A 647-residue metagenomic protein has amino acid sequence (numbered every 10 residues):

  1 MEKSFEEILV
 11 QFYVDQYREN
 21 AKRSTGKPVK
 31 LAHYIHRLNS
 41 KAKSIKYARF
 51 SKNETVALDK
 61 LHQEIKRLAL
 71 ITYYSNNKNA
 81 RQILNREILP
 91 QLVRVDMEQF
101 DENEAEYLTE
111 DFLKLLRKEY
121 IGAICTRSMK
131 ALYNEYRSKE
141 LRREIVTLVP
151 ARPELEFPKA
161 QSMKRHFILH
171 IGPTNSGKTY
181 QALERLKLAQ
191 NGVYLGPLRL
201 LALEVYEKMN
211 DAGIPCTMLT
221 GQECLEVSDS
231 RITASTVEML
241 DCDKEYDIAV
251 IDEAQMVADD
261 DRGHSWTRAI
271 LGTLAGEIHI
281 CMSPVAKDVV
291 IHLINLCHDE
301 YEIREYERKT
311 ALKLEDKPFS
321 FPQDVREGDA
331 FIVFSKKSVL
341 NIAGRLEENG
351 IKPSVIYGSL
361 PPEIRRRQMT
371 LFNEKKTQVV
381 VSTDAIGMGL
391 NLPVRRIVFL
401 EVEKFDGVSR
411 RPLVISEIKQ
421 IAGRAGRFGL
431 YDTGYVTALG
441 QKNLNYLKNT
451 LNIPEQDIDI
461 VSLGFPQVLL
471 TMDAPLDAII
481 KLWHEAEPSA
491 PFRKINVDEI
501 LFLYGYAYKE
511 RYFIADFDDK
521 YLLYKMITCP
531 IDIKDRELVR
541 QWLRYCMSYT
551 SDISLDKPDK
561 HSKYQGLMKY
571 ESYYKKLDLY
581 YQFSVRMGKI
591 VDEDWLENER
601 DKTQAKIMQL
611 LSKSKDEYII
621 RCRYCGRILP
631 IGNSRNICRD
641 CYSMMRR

Functional and structural regions predicted by a protein language model:
M1-T147, P466-R647: Non-catalytic terminal extensions of ATP-dependent helicases
S176, Y180-L183, L188-N210, A286: Conserved Walker A/P-loop ATP-binding site and its immediately adjacent core in helicase/helicase-like ATPase domains
Q181, R185-L186, S265, E307-R345: Conserved interdomain hinge at the start of the Helicase C-terminal
N191-A202, H279-C281, D324-N349, P353-Y357 (+1 more regions): Conserved strand-helix element at the start of the C-terminal RecA-like helicase core
M209-E245: Inter-Walker segment of RecA-like/P-loop motor cores
M218, C224-E226, N341, K352-V355 (+1 more regions): Conserved helicase ATPase core of P-loop NTP-dependent helicases/translocases
Q255-E307, A311: Post-DEXD/H (motif II) to motif III coupling segment of the RecA-like Helicase ATP-binding lobe
V285-A286, L392, R396-F399, E403-D406 (+1 more regions): Conserved segment of the helicase C-terminal RecA-like domain
